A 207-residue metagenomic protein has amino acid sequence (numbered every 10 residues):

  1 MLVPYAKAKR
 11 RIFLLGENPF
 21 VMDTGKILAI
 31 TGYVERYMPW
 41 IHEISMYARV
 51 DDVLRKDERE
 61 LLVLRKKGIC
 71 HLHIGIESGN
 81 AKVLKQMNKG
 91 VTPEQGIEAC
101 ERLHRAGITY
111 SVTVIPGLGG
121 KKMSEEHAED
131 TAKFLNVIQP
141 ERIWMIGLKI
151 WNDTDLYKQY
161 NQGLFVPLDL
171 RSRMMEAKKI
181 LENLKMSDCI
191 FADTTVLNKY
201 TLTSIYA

Functional and structural regions predicted by a protein language model:
L2-R105, K185: Conserved SAM/AdoMet-binding glycine-rich loop
N18-F20, V50-D52, S78-N80, P116-G120 (+2 more regions): Active-site-proximal loop/turn and secondary-structure-junction residues that shape catalytic pockets, frequently
K56-D57, K85-M87, K122-E125, D155-K158 (+1 more regions): Short, well-ordered secondary-structure micro-motifs
H71, E94-L156, L170-T194: Conserved C-terminal portion of the radical SAM core fold that forms the substrate/S-adenosylmethionine-binding
L84-G90, Y160-P167: Glycine-rich tight-turn/loop motif centered on a GG-T
Y157-V166, A177, T201-L202: Short, local alpha-helical segments
F165-S172, Y206: Short amphipathic alpha-helical interaction segments
N198-A207: Radical SAM enzyme core and accessory elements
